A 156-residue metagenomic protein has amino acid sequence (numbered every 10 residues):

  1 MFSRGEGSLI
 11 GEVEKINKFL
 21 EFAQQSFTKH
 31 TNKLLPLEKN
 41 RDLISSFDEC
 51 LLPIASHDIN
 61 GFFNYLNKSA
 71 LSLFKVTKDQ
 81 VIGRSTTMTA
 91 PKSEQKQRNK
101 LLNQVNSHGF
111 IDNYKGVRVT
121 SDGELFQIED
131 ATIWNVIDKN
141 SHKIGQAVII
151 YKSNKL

Functional and structural regions predicted by a protein language model:
M1-D58, T132-N135, H142-L156: PAS-family sensory modules
S46-L156: Sensory/regulatory domains in signal-transduction proteins
